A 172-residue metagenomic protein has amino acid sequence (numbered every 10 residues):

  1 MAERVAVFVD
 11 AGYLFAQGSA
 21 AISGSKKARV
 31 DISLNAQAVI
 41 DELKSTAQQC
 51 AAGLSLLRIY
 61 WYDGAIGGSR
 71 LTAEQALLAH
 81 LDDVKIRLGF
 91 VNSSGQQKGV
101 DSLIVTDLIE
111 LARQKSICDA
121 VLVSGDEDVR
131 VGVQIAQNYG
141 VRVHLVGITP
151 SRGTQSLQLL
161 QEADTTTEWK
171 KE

Functional and structural regions predicted by a protein language model:
M1-V100, R142: Domain-level signal for Mg2+-assisted phosphodiester chemistry and nucleotide/NA-binding surfaces in nucleic-acid
R70-E172: Nuclease catalytic cores that cleave nucleic-acid phosphodiester bonds, predominantly acidic two-metal-ion
